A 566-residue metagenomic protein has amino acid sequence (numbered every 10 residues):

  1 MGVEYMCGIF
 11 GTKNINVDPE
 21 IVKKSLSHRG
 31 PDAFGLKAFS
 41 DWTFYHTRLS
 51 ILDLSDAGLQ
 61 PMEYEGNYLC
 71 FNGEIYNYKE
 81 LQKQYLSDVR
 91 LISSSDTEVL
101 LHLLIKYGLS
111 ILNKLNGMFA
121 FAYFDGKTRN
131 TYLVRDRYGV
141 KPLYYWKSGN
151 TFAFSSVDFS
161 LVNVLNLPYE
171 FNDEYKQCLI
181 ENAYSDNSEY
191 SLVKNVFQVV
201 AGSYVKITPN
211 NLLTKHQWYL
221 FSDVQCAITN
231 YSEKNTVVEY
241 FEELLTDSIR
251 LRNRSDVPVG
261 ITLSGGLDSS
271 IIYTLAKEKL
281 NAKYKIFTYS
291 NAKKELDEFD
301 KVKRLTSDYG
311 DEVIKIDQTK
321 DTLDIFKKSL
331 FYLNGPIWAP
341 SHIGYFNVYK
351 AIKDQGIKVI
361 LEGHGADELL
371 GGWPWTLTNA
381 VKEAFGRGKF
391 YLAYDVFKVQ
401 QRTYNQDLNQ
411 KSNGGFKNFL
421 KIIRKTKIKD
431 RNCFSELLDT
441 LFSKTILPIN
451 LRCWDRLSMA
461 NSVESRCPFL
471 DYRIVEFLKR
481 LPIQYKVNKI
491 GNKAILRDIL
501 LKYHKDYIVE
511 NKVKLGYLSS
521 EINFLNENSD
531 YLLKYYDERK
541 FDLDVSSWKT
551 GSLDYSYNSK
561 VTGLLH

Functional and structural regions predicted by a protein language model:
M1-M6, S110, P168, K194-V200 (+3 more regions): Adenosyl-5′-phosphate
G2-K328, Y345, L501-K502, K549-S552: Cysteine-centered catalytic environments shared across enzyme families
E233-V237, F241, P336, P340 (+4 more regions): Conserved acidic
S255, I352-I357: Glycine-rich phosphate-binding loop signature in dinucleotide/nucleotide-binding domains
K328-P336: Short, basic, glycine/proline-bearing loop/turn elements
I357-W373: Short acidic/histidine-rich active-site segments
L369-V396: A mobile, often basic/glycine-rich helix-loop segment that functions as the active-site lid/recognition loop
